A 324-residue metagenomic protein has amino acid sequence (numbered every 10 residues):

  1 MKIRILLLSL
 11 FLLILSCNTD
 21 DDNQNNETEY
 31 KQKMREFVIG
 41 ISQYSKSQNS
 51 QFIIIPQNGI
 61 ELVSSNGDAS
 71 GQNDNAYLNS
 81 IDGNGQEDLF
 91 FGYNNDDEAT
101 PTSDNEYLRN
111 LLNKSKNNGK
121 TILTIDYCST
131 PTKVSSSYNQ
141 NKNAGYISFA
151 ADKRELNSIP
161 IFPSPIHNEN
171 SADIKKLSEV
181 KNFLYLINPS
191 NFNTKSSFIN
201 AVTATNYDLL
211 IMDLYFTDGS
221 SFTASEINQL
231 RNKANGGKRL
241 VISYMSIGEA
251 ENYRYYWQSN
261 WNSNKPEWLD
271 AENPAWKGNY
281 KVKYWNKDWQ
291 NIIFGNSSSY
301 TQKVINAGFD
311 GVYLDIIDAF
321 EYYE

Functional and structural regions predicted by a protein language model:
K2-L8: Sec-dependent signal peptide recognition, specifically the positively charged N-region followed immediately by
I14-S16: C-terminal motif of bacterial Sec signal peptides marking the signal peptidase cleavage site
N18-D20: Sec-dependent signal peptide cleavage junction
D22-E324: Glycan-processing catalytic domains of CAZymes
